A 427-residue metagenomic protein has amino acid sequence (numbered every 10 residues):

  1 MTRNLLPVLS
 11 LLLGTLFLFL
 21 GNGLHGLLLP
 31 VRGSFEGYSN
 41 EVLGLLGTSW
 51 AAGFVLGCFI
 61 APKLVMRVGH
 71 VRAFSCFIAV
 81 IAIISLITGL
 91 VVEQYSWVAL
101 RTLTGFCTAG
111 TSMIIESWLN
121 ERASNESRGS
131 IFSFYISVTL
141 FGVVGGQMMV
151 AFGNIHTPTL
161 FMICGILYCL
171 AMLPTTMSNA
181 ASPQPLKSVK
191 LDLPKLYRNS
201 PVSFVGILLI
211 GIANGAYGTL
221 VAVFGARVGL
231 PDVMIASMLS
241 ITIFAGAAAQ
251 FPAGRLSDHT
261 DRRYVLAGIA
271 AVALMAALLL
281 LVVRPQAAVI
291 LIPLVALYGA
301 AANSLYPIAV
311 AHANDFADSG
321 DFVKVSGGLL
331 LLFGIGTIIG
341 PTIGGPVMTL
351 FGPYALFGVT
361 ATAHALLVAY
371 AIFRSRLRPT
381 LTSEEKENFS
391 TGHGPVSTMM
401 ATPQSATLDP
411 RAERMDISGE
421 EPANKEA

Functional and structural regions predicted by a protein language model:
M1-R3, P183-K190, R374-A427: Intrinsic disorder in cytosolic terminal tails and internal cytosolic loops of multi-pass membrane transporters
T2-A51, S203, I207, G215-F224 (+2 more regions): Helix-loop boundary and gating motifs at the non-cytosolic
N40-E41, N125-Y135, D232-V233, A317-L329: Loop-to-transmembrane helix entry/capping segments in MFS-fold secondary transporters and related SLC/MFSD carriers
G57-H70, N154, A249-D261, M348-T349: Helix-to-loop junctions at the C-terminal end of transmembrane segments in multipass secondary transporters
R72-L86, G165, Y264-L279, A361: Structural signature of the two symmetry-related core transmembrane helices
G110-A123, N303-A317: Intracellular juxtamembrane helix-capping segments at the cytosolic ends of symmetry-related transmembrane helices
V150-A151, I163-P185, L367-S375: C-terminal membrane-cytosol helix-exit motif in multi-pass small-molecule transporters
R263-Y306: C-terminal transmembrane helical hairpin of 12-TM major facilitator-type secondary transporters
